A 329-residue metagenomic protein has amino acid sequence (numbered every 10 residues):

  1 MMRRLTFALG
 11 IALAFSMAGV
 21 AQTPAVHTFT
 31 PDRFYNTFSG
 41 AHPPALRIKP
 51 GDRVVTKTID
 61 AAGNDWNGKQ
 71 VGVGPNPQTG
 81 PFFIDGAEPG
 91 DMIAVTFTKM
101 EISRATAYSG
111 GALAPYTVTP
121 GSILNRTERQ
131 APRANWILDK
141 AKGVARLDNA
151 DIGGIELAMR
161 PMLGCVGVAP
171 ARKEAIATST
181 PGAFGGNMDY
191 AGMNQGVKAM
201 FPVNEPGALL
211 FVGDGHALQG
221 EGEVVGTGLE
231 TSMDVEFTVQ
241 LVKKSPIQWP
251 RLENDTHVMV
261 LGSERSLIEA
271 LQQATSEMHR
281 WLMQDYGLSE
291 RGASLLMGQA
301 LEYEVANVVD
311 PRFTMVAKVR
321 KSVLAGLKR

Functional and structural regions predicted by a protein language model:
M1-L9: Bacterial N-terminal signal peptides that target proteins for export
A8-A18: Bacterial N-terminal signal peptides
P24-Q70: N-terminal, Lys/Arg-enriched amphipathic/low-complexity engagement segments that precede the first folded domain
T30-S39, V71-Q78, I176-F184, M278: Short, structured beta-strand/loop micro-motifs enriched in basic residues and often containing a Trp
A61-G72, M100-G111, G207-A217, N307-V309: Short, Lys/Arg- and Gly-enriched loop/turn segments at beta-strand edges
I102-M193: Intrinsically disordered, low-complexity linker/loop segments enriched in Gly/Pro and charged/polar residues
M159-N187, A191-I268: Conserved mixed alpha/beta catalytic, RNA-binding, or beta-rich assembly cores of soluble enzyme, regulatory
